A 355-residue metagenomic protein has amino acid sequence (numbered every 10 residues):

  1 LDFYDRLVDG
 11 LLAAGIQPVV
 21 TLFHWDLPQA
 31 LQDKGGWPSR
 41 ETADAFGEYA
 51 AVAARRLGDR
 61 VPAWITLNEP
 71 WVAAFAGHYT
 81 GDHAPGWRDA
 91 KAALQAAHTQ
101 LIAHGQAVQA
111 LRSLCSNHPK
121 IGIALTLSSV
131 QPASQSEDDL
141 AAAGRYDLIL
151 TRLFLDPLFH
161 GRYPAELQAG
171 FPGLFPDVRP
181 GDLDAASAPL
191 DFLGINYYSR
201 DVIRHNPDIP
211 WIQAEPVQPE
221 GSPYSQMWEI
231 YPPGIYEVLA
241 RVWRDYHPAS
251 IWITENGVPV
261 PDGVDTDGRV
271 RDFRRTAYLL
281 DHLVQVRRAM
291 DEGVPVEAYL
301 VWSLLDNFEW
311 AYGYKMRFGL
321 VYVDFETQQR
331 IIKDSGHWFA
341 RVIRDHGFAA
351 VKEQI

Functional and structural regions predicted by a protein language model:
L1: Short amphipathic alpha-helical segment that frequently serves as the phosphate-/nucleotide-binding helix
D5-I355: Active-site region of glycoside hydrolase catalytic domains
